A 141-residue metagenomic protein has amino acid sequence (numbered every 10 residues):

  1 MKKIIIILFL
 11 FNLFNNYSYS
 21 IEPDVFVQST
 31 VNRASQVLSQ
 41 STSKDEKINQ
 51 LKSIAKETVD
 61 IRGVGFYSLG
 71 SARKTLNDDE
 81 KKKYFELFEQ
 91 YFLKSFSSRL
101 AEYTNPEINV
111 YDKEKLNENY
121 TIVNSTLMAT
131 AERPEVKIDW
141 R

Functional and structural regions predicted by a protein language model:
I4-F14: Sec-dependent N-terminal signal peptides
F11, K52, A101, E114-L116 (+1 more regions): Sterically constrained small-residue positions within well-ordered secondary structures of folded domains
F14-S20: Sec/Tat signal peptide C-region and signal peptidase I cleavage site
E22-L100: Early exported N-terminus immediately downstream of N-terminal targeting peptides
A34, K113-R141: Exposed beta-sheet edge and beta->alpha loop/turn motif
L100-D112: A short, amphipathic edge element
